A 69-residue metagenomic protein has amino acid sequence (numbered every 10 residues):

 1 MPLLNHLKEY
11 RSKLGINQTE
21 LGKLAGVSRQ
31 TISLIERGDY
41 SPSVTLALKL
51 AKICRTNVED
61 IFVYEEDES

Functional and structural regions predicted by a protein language model:
N5-K23: Short basic helix-loop element that most often maps to the first helix and adjoining turn of HTH DNA-binding modules
Y10, L24, I35, Y64: Residues in the recognition helix of alpha-helical DNA-binding motifs
T19, Q30, E59: Key DNA-contact positions within bacterial/archaeal DNA-binding proteins
V27-Y40: Recognition helix of helix-turn-helix/homeodomain-like DNA-binding domains that insert into the DNA major groove
D39-K49, E68: Short, basic-rich loop-to-helix N-cap that marks the start of a DNA-contacting helix
T45-D60: DNA major-groove recognition helix of helix-turn-helix/homeodomain DNA-binding modules
F62-S69: Short, charged recognition helix plus adjacent turn of helix-turn-helix-like nucleic-acid-binding domains
